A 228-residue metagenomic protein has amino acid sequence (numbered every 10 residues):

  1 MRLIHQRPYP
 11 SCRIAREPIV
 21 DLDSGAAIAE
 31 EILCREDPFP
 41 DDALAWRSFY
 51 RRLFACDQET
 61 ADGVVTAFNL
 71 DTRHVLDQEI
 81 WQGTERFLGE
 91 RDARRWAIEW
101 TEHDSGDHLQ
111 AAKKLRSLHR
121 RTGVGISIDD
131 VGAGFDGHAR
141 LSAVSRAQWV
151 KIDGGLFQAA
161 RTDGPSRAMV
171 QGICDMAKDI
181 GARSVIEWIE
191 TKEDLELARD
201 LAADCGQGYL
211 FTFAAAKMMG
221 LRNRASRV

Functional and structural regions predicted by a protein language model:
M1-D92: Bacterial c-di-GMP phosphodiesterase EAL domain
M1-E17, D21-A27, R35-P38, E99-G106 (+2 more regions): EAL-family c-di-GMP phosphodiesterase catalytic domain
L44-A55, Q78-R86, K113, H138-S142 (+5 more regions): Amphipathic, non-transmembrane alpha-helical secondary structure
L53, A97-E99, L118-S127: Conserved kinase catalytic-core helix
D62, R91-R94, T122, D179-I180: Helix C-cap/helix->beta junction micro-motif
A67-N69, I98-T101: Extended hydrophobic secondary-structure segments that form protein cores and membrane-embedded regions
V75-G89, D107-S117, F135-W149, T162: Distinct, well-ordered alpha-helical segments
E90, R116-L118, M176, L197: Alpha-helical scaffold elements within enzyme catalytic domains, especially in hydrolases
